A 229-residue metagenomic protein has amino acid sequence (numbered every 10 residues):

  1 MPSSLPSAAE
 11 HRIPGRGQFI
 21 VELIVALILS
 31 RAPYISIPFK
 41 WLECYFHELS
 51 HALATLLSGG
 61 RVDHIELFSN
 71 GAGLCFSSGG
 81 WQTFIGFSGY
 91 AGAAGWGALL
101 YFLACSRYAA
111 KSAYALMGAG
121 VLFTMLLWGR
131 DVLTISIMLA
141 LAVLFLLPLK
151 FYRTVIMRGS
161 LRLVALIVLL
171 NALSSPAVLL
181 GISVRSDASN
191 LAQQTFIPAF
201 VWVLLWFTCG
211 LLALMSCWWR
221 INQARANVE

Functional and structural regions predicted by a protein language model:
P2-V21, H64-I65, S69-R225: Metalloprotease/metallohydrolase-associated module, dominated by Zn2+-dependent proteases
S7-E48: N-terminal signal-anchor transmembrane alpha helix
V25, H51, A188: Generic structural marker for isolated residues within well-ordered, non-membrane alpha-helices of soluble domains
P33-T83: Small-residue-rich helix-interface/hinge motifs
